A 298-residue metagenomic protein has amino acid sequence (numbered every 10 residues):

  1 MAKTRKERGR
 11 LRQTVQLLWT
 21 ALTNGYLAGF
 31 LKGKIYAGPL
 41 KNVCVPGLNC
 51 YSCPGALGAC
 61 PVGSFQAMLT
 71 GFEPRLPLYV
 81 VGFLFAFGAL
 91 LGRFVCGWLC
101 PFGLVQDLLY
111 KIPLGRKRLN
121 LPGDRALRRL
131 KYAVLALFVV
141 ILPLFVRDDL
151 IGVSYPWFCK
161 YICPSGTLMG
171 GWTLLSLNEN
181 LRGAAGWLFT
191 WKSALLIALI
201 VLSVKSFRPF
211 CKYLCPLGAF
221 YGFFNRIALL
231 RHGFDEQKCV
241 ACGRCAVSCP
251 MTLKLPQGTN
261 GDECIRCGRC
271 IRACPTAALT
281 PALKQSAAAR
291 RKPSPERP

Functional and structural regions predicted by a protein language model:
M1-P256, D262-P298: Non-ligating segments of multi-cofactor redox enzymes
